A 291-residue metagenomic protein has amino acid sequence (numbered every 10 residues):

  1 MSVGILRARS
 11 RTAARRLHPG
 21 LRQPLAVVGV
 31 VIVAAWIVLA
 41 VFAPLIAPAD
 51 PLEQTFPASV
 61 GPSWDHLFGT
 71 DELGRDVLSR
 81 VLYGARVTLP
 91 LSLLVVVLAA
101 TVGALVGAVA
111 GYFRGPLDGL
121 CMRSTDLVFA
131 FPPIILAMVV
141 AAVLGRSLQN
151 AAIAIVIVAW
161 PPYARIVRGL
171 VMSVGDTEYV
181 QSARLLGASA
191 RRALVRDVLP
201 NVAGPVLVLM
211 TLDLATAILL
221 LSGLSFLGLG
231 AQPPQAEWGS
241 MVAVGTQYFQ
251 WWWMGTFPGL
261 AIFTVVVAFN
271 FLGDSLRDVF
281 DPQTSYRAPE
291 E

Functional and structural regions predicted by a protein language model:
M1-A34, L272-E291: Transmembrane alpha-helical segments of polytopic membrane transport and secretion proteins
H18-Q23, S63, D176-T177: Serine/threonine-rich low-complexity intrinsically disordered regions
R22-L25, F56, W64, L221: A structure-centric signal for secondary-structure junctions around beta-strands
P24, E72-E291: Alpha-helical transmembrane segments of integral membrane proteins, especially multi-pass inner/plasma-membrane
V27, H66, A268: Conserved beta-strand and immediately adjacent loop positions that scaffold enzyme active sites
V31, A35, L39-L73, L227-A236: Hydrophobic alpha-helical transmembrane segments of membrane transport/permease proteins and related membrane-embedded
